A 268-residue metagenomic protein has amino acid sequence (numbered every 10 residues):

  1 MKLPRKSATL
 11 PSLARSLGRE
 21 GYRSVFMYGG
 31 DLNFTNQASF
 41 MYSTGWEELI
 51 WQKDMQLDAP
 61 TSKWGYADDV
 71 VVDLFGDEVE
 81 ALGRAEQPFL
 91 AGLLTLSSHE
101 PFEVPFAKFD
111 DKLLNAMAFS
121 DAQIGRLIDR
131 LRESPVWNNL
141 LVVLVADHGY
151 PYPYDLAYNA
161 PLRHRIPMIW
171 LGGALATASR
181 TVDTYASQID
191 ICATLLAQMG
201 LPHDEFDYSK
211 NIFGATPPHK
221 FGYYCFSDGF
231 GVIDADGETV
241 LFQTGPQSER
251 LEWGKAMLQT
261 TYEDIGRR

Functional and structural regions predicted by a protein language model:
M1-R268: Solvent-exposed soluble domains appended to multi-pass membrane proteins
